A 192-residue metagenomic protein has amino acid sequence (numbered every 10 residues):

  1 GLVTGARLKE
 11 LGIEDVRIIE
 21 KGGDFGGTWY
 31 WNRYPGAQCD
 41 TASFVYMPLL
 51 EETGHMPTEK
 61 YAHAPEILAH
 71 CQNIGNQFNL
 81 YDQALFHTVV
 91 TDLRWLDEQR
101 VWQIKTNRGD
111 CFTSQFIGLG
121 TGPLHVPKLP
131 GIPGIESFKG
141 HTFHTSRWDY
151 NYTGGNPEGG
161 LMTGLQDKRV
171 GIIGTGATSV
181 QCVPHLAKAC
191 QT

Functional and structural regions predicted by a protein language model:
G1-I18, G171, G176-A187: N-terminal Rossmann-like FAD-binding beta1-loop-alpha1 element of flavoenzymes
L2, F25-G26, P127, V180: Catalytic P-loop NTPase motifs of RecA-like helicase/translocase cores
E14, S114-Q115, Q191: Loop/turn elements at helix/coil->beta-strand transitions in domains of secreted/extracellular proteins
K21-G23, Y30-H70, T192: Glycine-rich active-site loop/strand segments that organize a redox cofactor
L49-P57, H63-I67, G122-A189: Glycine-rich dinucleotide-binding loop and its adjacent helix/turn
P57-H125: Feature captures the FAD/FMN-dependent oxidoreductase FAD-binding
Y81, K188-T192: A Rossmann-like FAD-binding core segment of flavoenzymes
